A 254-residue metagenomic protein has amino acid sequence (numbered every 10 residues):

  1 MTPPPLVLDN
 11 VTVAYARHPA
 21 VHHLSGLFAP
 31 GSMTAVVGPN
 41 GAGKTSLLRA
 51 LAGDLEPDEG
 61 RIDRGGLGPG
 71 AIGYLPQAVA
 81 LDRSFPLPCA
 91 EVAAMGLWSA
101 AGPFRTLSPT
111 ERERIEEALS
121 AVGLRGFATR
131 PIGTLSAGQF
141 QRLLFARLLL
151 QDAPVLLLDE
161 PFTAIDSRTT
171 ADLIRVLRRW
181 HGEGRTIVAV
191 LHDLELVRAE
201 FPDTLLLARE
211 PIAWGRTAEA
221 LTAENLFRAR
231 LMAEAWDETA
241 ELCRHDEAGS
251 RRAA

Functional and structural regions predicted by a protein language model:
A52: Helix-to-loop junction immediately C-terminal to a conserved catalytic motif
P109-F127: Conserved ABC ATPase "signature" region
P131-L135: Conserved ABC ATPase signature
L156-E160: Catalytic Walker B motif of ABC-type/P-loop ATPase nucleotide-binding domains
L191-H192: H-loop/switch region of ABC-family ATPase nucleotide-binding domains
D203-T217: H-loop (His-switch) and adjacent beta-strand-loop-beta switch element of ABC-type ATPase nucleotide-binding domains
A218-A254: ABC ATPase nucleotide-binding domains
